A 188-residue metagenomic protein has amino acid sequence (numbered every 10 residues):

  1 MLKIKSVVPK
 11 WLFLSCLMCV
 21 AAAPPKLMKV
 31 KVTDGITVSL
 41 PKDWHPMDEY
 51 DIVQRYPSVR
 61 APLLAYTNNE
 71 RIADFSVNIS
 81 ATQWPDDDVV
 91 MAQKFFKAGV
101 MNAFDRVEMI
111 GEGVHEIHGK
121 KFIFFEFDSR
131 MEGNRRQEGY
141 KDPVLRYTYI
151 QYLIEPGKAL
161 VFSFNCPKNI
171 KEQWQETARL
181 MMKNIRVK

Functional and structural regions predicted by a protein language model:
M1-K5: N-terminal secretory signal peptides that target proteins for export/translocation
K10-C19: Bacterial N-terminal signal peptides
C19-L27: Bacterial Sec-dependent signal peptides at the C-terminal "C-region" and cleavage site
L27-T37: Short aromatic-glycine motifs in intrinsically disordered, low-complexity regions
G35, D86-M91, E172, E176: Soluble non-cytosolic domains of exported or imported proteins
S39-K94, G99: Secretory pathway targeting signatures of secreted, lumenal, and periplasmic proteins
K42-H45, G157-K188: Surface-exposed amphipathic alpha-helical segments
Q93-Q151: Signature of long, low-cysteine stretches enriched in small and polar/charged residues
